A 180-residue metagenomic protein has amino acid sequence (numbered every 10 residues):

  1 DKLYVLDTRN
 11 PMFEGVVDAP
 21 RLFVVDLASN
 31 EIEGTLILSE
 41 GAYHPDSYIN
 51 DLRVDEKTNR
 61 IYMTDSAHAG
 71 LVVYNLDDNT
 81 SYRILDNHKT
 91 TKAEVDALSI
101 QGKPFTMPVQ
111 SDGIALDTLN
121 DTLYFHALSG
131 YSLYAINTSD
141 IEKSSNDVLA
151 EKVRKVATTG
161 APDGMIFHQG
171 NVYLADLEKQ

Functional and structural regions predicted by a protein language model:
D1-K2, L6, E40-I61, T91-T122 (+3 more regions): Beta-rich, blade/repeat-based domains predominating in secreted/periplasmic proteins but also intracellular
T8-N10, S66-H68, L76, D86 (+3 more regions): Short loop/turn segments immediately following the C-termini of beta-strands
R9-N59: Asp-box/WD-like beta-propeller blade repeats and closely related beta-sheet repeat scaffolds
P20-F23, G70-V72, S132-Y134, Q180: A short loop-to-beta-strand structural motif that recurs across blades of beta-propeller domains
D26-N30, N75-N79, N137-I141: Short loop/turn segments that connect beta-strands within beta-propeller blades
E33-L38, S81-A97, K143-A157: Beta-propeller fold detector
T58-D86, L119-F125: Internal hydrophobic scaffold segments of catalytic domains
H126, A135-I136, D140-H168: Lipid deacylating catalytic domains
